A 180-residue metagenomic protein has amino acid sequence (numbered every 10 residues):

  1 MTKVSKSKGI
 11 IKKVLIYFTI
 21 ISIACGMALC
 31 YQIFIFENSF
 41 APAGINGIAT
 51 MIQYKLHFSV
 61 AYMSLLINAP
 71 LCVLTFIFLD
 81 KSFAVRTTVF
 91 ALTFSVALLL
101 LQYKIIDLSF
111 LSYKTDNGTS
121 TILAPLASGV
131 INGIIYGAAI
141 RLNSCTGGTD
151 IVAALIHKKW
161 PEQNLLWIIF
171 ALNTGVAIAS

Functional and structural regions predicted by a protein language model:
T2-S180: Core subunits and conserved enzymes of cellular information-processing and envelope-translocation systems across
